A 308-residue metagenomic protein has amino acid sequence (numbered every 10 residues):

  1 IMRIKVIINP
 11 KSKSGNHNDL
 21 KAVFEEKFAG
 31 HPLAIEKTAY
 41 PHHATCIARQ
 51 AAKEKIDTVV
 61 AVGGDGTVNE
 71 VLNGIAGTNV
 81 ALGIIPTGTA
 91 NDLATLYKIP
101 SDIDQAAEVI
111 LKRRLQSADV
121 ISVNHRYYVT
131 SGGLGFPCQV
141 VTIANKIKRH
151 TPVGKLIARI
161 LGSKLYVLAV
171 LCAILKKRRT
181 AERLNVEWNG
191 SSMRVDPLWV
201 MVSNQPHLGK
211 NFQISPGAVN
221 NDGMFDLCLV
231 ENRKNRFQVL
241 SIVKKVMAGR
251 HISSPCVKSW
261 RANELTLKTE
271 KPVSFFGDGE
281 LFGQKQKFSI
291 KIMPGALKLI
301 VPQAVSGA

Functional and structural regions predicted by a protein language model:
I1-V59, N69, S306-A308: ATP/NTP phosphate-donor binding region
K5-I7, G77-A81, T87-L198: Catalytic core of DAGKc-family lipid kinases
P10, V62-G64, I85-T87: Glycine-rich beta-strand-to-loop/alpha-helix junction loops that act as flexible
H17, W188-N189, R194, Q213-I214 (+3 more regions): ATP/nucleoside-binding phosphotransfer catalytic cores, i.e., glycine-rich phosphate-binding loops
A22, E26, R49, N73-G77 (+2 more regions): Short, well-ordered alpha-helices that flank and scaffold nucleotide-derived cofactor binding pockets
A44, D65, V200: Short conserved active-site loop signatures built around small residues
G133, M201-S215: Glycine-rich phosphate/pyrophosphate-binding beta-alpha loops
